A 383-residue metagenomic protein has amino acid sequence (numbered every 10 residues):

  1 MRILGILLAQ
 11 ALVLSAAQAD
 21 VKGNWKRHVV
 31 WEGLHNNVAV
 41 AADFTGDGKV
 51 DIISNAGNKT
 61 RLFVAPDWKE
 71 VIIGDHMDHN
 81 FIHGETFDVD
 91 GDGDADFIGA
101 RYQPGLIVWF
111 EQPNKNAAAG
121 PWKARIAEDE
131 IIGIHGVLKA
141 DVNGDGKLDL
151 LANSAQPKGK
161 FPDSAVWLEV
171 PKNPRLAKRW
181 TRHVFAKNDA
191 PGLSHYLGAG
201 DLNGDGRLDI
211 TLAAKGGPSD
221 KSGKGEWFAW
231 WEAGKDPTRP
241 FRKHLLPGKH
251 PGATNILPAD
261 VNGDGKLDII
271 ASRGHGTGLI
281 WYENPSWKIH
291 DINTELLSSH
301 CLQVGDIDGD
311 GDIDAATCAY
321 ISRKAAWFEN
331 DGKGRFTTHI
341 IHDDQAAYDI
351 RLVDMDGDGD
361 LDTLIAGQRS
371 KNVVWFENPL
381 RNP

Functional and structural regions predicted by a protein language model:
G5-S15: Bacterial N-terminal signal peptides
A16-P383: Beta-propeller-forming repeat regions
